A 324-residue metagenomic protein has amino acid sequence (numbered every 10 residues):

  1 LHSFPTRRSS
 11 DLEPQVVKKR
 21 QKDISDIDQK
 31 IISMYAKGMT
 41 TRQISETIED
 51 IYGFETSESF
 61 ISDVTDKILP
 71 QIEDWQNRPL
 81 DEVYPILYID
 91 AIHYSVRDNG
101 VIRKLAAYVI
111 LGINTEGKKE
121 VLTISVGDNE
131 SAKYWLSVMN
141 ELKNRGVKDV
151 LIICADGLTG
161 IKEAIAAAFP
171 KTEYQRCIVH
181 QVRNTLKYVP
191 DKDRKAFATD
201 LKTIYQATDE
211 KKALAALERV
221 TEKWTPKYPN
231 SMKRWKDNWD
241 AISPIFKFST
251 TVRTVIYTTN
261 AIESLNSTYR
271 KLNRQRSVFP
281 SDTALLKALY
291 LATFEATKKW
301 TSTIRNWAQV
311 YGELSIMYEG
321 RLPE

Functional and structural regions predicted by a protein language model:
H2-S9: Short, small-residue-biased leader/transition segments that mark boundaries at the very start of proteins
K22-D23, I124-G146: Active-site beta-loop-alpha junctions of metal-dependent nucleic acid enzymes, especially the RNase H-like/DDE
R42-G53, L291: DNA-recognition alpha helix
E49-F60, K227: Short, basic interhelical loop/turn and adjoining N-cap of the next helix at nucleic-acid- or acidic-partner-contacting
E55-E116, V126: Structured nucleic-acid-interacting core domains from mobile-element enzymes and related host factors, especially RNase
I152-T159, A164-D200: Conserved beta-strand -> loop -> alpha-helix junction used to position metal-binding or nucleic-acid-contacting
P170, T203-E324: Acidic/histidine-rich catalytic cores and adjacent linkers of DNA breakage/strand-transfer/modification proteins
